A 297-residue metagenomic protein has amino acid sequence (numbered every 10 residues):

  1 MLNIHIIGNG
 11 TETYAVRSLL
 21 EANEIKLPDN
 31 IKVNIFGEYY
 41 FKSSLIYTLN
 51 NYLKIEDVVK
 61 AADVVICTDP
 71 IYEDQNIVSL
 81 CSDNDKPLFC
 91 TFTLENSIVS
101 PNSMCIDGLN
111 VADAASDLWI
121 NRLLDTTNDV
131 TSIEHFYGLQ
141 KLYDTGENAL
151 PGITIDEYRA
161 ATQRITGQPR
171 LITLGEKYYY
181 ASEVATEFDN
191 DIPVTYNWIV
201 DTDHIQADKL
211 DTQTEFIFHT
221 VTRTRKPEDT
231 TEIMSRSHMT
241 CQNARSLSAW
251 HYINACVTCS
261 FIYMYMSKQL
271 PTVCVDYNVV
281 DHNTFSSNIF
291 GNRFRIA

Functional and structural regions predicted by a protein language model:
N3-S18: Glycine-rich adenosine-cofactor-binding loop
I25-L45: NAD(P)-binding Rossmann-fold cofactor-contacting core
L49-A61: Short acidic low-complexity segments
D63-C81, N96-S97: Beta-loop-alpha module in the N-terminal Rossmann-like domain of NAD(P)-dependent dehydrogenases, especially those
C81-S82, F92-C105: Rossmann-fold NAD(P)-binding glycine/threonine-rich loop
I106-D125, N254-F261: Short alpha-helices
D125-A297: C-terminal catalytic/substrate-binding lobe primarily of soluble NAD(P)-dependent oxidoreductases
